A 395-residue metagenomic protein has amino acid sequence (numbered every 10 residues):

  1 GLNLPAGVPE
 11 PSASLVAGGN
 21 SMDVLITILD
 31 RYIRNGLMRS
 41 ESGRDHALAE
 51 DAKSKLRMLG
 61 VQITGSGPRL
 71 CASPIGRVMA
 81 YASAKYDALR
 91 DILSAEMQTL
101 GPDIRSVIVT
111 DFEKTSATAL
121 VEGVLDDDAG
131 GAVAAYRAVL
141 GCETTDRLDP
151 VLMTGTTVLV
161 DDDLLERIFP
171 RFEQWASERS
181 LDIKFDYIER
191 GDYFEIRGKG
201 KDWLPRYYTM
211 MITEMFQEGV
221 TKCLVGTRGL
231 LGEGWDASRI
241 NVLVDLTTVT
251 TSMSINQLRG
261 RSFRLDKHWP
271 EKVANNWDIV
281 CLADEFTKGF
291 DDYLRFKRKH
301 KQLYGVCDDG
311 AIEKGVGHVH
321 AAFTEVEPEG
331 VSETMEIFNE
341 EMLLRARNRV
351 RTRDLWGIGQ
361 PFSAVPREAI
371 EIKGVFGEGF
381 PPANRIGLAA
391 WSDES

Functional and structural regions predicted by a protein language model:
G1-C223: Conserved C-terminal RecA-like helicase domain
V109-T110, G226-R228, D245-T247: Short His-Asn-centered micro-motif
E113-T115, T157-L159, L230-G232, T248-T251 (+2 more regions): Conserved nucleotide-binding/hydrolysis micro-motifs of P-loop NTPases
V121-V124, E166-I168, S238-N241, L258-G260 (+1 more regions): Short, glycine/charged-enriched secondary-structure capping and boundary segments
T209-Q217, L224-N241, S254-L265: SF2 helicase motor core recognition
A237-S238, T250-N256, F263-R345, G357: A conserved SF2-helicase RecA2
G330-S395: The feature captures the C-terminal accessory region of ATP-dependent helicases and related nucleic-acid translocases
